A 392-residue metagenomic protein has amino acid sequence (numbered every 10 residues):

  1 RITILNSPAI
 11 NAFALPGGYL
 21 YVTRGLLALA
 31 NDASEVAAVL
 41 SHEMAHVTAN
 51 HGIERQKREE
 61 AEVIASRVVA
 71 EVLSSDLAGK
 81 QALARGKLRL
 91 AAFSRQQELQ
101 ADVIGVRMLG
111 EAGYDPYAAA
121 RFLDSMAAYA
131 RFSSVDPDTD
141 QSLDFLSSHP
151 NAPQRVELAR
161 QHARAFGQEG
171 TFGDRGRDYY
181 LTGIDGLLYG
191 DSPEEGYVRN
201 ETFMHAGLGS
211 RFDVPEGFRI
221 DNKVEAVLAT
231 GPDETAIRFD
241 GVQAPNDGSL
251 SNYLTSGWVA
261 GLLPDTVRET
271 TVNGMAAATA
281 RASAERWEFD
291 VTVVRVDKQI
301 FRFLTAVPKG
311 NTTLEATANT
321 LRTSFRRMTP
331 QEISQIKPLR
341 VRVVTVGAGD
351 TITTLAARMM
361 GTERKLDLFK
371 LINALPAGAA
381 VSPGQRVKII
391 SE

Functional and structural regions predicted by a protein language model:
R1-L208, F212, R219, V224-A226 (+3 more regions): A Zn2+-metalloprotease active-site environment signal
P8-I10, L20-Y21, I237, K337-T353 (+1 more regions): Surface-exposed aromatic
A37, F218-I220, F303-R340: Surface-exposed amphipathic alpha-helical segments
R211, G217-R219, T351, A380 (+1 more regions): Residue-level marker of beta-strand positions
P232, A236-T270: Short, solvent-exposed recognition patches
T255-R302: Signature of long, low-cysteine stretches enriched in small and polar/charged residues
P330-E363, Q385: Primarily a LysM-type cell-wall glycan-binding module
R364-E392: Extracellular LysM carbohydrate-binding repeats and other cell-envelope/extracellular binding modules
